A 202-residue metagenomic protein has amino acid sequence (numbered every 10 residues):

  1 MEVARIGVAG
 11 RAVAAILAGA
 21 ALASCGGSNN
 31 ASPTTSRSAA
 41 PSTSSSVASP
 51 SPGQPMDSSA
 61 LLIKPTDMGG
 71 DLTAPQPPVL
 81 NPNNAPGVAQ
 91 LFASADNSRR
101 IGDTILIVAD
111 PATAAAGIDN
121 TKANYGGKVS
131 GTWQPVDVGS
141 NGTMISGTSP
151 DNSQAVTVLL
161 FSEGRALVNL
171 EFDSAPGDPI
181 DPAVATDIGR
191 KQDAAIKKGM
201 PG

Functional and structural regions predicted by a protein language model:
E2, G26-L91, T132, P182-G202: N-terminal "mature-domain start" segment
E2-A14: Bacterial N-terminal signal peptides that target proteins for export
A20-S24: C-terminal motif of bacterial Sec signal peptides marking the signal peptidase cleavage site
G69-P82, A115-L159, A194-G202: Short Gly/Thr-rich strand-loop-strand
G87-S94, A155-E163: Short, surface-exposed beta-strand/loop micro-motifs that present aromatic residues
A89-I118: A short acidic-to-branched-hydrophobic micro-motif
G102-T104, R165-S174: Short, well-ordered beta-strand elements
L170-D187: A short acidic/glycine-rich loop-to-helix N-cap element
